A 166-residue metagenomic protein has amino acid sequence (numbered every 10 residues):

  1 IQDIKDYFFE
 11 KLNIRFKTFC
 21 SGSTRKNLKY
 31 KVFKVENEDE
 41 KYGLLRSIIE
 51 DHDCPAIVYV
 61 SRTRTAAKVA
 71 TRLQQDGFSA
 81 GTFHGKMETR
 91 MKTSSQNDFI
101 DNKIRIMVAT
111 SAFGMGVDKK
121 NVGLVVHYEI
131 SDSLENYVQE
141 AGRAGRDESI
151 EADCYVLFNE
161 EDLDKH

Functional and structural regions predicted by a protein language model:
I1-H166: Helicase motor core with emphasis on the C-terminal RecA-like subdomain
